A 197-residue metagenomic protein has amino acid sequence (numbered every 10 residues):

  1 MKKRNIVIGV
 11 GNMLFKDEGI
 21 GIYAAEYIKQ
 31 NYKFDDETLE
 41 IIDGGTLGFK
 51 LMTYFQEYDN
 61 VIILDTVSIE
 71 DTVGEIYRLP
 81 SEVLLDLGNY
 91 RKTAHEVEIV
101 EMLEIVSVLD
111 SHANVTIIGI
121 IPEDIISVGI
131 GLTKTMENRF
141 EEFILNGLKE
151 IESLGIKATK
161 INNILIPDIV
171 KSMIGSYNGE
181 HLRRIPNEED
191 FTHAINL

Functional and structural regions predicted by a protein language model:
K2, F34-D36, D110-H112: Short, well-ordered coil/turn elements that cap or connect secondary structure elements
N5-I8, K16, Y23-G74, R78-V83: Nucleotide and nucleotide-moiety/phosphate-recognizing core
L14-G21, K134: Glycine- and acidic-residue-enriched helix-capping/strand-helix junction motifs
G19, Y23, T46, D71 (+3 more regions): Conserved active-site and cofactor/substrate-binding residues in soluble primary-metabolism enzymes
V67-V115: Helix-loop-strand module that forms the ligand-binding subsite of alpha/beta enzymes
M102-H193: Phosphate-binding/catalytic loops
I195-L197: Acidic catalytic cores of enzymes that act on phosphate-bearing nucleotides/polynucleotides
